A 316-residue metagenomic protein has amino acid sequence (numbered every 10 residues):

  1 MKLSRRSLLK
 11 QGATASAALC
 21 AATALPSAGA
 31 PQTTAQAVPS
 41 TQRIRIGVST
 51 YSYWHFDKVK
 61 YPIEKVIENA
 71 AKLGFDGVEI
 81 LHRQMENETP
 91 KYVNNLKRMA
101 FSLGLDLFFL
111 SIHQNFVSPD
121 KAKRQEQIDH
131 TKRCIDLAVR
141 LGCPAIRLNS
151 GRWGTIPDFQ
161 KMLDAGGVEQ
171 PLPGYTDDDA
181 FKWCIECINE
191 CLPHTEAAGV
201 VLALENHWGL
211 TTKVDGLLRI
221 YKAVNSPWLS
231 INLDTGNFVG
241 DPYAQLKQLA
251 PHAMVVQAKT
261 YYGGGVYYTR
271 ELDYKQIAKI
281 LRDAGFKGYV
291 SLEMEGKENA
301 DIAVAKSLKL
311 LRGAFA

Functional and structural regions predicted by a protein language model:
K2-A24, G29-G47, W54-L73, I185 (+3 more regions): Histidine-acidic metal/acid-base catalytic patches
G12-S16, C20-A22, Q36-V38, M99-F109 (+1 more regions): Active-site acidic/histidine proton-transfer and metal-coordination neighborhood in alpha/beta enzyme cores
Q36, I67, Y92-S102, K132-L141 (+2 more regions): Short amphipathic alpha-helices and their capping/turn segments at secondary-structure boundaries
V48, A70, V78, A100 (+6 more regions): Conserved, mostly hydrophobic/aromatic
E79-K97, W153, P157: Glycine-rich, proline-tolerant flexible connector loops at the mouths of alpha/beta enzymes
E79-R83, L202-N206, N232-D234, S291-E293: Short catalytic-loop micro-motif centered on adjacent basic/acidic residues
E88-N94, K121-R124, D301-A303: Metal-dependent catalytic neighborhoods of phosphoester/phosphodiester hydrolases
